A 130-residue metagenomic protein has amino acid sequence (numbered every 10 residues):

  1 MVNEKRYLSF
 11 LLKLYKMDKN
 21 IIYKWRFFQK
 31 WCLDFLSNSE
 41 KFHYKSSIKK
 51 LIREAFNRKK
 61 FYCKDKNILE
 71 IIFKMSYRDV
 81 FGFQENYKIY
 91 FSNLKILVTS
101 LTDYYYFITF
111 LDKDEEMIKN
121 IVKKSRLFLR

Functional and structural regions predicted by a protein language model:
M1-Y105, T109-R130: Structured alpha/beta or helical-core interaction and ligand-binding surfaces enriched in interleaved
